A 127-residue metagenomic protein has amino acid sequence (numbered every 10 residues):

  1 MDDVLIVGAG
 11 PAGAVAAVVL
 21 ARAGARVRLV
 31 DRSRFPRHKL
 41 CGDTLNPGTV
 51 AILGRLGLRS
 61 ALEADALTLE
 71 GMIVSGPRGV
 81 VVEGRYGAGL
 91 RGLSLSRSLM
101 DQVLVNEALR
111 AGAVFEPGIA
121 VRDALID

Functional and structural regions predicted by a protein language model:
M1, A51, L67-T68, I73-D127: Conserved N-terminal helical subregion
M1-A12, R28: Beta1/beta-strand and adjacent pyrophosphate-binding region of the FAD-binding site in flavoprotein oxidoreductases
M1-V4, V19-A23: Extreme N-terminal leader/targeting segments of oxidoreductases
A9-A12, A16-A17, A21, A108: Small-residue (primarily alanine) positions within well-ordered alpha-helices, especially packing/interaction faces
A21-C41: Glycine-rich FAD pyrophosphate-binding loop
A25, L58, A113: Short phosphate-binding/catalytic loops that engage adenosine nucleotides
L40-I73: N-terminal FAD cofactor-binding segment of flavoenzymes
